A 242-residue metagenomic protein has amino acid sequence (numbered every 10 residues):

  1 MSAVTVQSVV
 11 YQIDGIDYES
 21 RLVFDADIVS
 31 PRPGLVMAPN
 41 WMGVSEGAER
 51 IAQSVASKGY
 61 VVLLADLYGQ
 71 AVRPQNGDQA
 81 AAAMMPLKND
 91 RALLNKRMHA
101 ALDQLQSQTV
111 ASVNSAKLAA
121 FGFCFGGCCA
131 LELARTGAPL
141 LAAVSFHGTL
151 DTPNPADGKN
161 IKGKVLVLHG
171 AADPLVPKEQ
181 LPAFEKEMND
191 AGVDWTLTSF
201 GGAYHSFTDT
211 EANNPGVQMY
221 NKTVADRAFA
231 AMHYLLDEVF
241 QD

Functional and structural regions predicted by a protein language model:
M1-D242: N-terminal cap/leader regions of alpha/beta-hydrolase-fold enzymes, predominantly small-molecule hydrolases
